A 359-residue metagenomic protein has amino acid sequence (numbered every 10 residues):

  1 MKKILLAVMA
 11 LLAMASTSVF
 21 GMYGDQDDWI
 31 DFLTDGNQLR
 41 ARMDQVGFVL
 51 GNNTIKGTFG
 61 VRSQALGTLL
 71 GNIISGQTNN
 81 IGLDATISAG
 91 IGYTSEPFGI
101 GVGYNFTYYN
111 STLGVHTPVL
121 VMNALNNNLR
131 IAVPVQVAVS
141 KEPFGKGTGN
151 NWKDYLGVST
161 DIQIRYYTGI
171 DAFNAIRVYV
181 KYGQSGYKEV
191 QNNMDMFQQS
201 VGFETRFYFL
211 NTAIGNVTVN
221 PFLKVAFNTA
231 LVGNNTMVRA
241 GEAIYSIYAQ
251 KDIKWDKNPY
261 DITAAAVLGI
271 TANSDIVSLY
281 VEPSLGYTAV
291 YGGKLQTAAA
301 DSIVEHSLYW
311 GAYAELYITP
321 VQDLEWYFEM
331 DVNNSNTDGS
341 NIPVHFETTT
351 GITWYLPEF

Functional and structural regions predicted by a protein language model:
M1-D27, G99, F359: Cleavable N-terminal export/targeting peptides
K2, S18-G92: Outer-membrane beta-barrel initiation region
D27-D28, F59-S63, V102-F106, V133-V139 (+5 more regions): Transmembrane beta-barrel strands of outer-membrane/channel proteins
L39-V46, I81-I87, T112-P118, W152-T160 (+5 more regions): Residues that define the transmembrane beta-barrel architecture of outer-membrane proteins
V46-L50, A89-Y93, L120-N126, T160-T168 (+7 more regions): Residues on the lipid-exposed face of transmembrane beta-strands in outer-membrane beta-barrel proteins
T54-F59, E96-V102, N126-V133, T168-V178 (+4 more regions): Repeated loop/turn-to-beta-strand initiation elements of outer-membrane beta-barrel proteins
T168-W310: Detector for outer-membrane/organellar transmembrane beta-barrel domains, recognizing the amphipathic beta-strand
P343-F359: Outer-membrane beta-barrel "beta-signal"
